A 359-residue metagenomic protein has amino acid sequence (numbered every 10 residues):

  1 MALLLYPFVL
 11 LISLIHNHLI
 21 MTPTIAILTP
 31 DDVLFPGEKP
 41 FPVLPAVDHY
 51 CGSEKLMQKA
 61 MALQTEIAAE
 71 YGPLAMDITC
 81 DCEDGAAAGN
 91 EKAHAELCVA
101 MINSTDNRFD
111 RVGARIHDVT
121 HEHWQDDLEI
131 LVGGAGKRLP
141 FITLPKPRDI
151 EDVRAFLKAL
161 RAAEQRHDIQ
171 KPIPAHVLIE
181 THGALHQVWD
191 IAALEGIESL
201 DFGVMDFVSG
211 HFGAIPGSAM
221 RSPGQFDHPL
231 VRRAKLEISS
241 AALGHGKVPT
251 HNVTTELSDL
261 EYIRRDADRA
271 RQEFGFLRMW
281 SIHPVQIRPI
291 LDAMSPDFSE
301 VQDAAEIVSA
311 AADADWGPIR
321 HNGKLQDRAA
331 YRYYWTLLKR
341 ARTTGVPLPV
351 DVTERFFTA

Functional and structural regions predicted by a protein language model:
P7-I20: Short, Lys/Arg-enriched N-terminal segments with co-localized hydrophobic residues within the first ~10-30 amino acids
M21-A359: Expand to "…catalyze enediolate/carbanion chemistry for C-C bond making/breaking, isomerization, decarboxylation
